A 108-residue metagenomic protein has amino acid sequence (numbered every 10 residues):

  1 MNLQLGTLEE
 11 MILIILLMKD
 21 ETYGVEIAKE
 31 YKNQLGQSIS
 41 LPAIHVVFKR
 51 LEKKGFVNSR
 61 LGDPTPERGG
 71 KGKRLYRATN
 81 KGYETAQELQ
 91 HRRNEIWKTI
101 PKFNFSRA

Functional and structural regions predicted by a protein language model:
N2-A43: N-terminal helix-turn-helix DNA-binding core of bacterial DNA-binding proteins
K19-T22, E52-K54, K81-Y83: Short, charged/polar surface micro-motifs in flexible loops or helix N-caps
Y31, L35, L61-D63, N80: Short, well-ordered turn and helix-capping elements at secondary-structure junctions
H45-K49: Short, hydrophobic-biased segments on the C-terminal half of alpha helices that form "recognition helices"
K54-G69: Beta-hairpin "wing" of winged helix-turn-helix
G72: Exposed loop/turn and edge beta-strand positions of beta-sandwich/beta-sheet ligand-binding modules
K81-A108: Amphipathic alpha-helical dimerization/coiled-coil segments that flank or bridge DNA-binding/regulatory modules
